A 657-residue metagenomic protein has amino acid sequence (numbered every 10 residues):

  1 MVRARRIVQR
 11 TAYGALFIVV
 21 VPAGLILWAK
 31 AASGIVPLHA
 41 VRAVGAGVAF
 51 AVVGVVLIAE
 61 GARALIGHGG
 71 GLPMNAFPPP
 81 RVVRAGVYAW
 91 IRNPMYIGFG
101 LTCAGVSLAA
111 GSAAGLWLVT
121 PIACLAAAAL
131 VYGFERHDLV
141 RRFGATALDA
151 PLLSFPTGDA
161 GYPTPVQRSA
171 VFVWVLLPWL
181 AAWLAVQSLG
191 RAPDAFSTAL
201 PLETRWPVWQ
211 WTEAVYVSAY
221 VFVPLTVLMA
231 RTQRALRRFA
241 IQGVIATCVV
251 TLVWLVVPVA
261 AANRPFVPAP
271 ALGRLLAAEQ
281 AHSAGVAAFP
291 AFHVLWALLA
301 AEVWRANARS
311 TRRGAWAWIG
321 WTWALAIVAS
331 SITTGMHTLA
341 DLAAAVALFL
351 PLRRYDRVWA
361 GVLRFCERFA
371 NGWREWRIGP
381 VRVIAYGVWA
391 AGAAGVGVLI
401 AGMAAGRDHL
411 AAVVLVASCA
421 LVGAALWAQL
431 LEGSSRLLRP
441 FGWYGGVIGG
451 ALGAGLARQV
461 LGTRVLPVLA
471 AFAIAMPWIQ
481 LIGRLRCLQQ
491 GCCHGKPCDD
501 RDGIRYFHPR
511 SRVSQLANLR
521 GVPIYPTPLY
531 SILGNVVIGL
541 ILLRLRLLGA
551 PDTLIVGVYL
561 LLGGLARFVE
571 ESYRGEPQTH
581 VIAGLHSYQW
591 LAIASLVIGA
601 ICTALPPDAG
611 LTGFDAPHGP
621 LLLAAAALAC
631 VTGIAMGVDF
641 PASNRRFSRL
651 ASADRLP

Functional and structural regions predicted by a protein language model:
M1, G158-F222, F266: N-terminal transmembrane-helix/juxtamembrane module of multi-pass inner/ER membrane proteins
M1-A85, I97-F155: Membrane-anchoring alpha-helices and their flanking helix-loop junctions
V21-A31, L176-A195, A394-A401, A424 (+2 more regions): Alpha-helical transmembrane segments of multi-pass membrane proteins
L65-G69, R191-T198, A230-W318, L363 (+1 more regions): Membrane-interface loops
A76-A89, M95, A147-A150, L200-T204 (+2 more regions): Active-site-proximal inter-transmembrane loops
G98-A110, V223-L228, V294-R312, W316 (+6 more regions): Membrane-interfacial alpha-helical segments at the cytosolic side of multi-pass membrane proteins
D138-R141, A145-A150, R264-P265, G285-F289 (+4 more regions): Interfacial helix-loop-helix junctions of multi-pass membrane proteins
W211, V215-L225, R364-P657: Hydrophobic, membrane-interfacing alpha helices
